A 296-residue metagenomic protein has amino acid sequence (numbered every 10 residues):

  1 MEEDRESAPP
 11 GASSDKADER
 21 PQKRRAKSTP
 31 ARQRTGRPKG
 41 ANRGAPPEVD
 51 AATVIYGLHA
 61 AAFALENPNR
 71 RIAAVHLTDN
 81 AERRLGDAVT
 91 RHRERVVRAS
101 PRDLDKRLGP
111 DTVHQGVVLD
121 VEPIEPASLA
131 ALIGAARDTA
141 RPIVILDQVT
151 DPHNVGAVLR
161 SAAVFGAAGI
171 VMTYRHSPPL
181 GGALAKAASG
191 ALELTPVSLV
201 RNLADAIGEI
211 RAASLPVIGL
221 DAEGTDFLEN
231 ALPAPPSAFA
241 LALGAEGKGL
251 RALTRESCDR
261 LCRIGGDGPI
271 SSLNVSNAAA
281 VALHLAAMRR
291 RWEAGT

Functional and structural regions predicted by a protein language model:
M1-G134: N-terminal positively charged helical leader segments and presequences
A62, A163-V164, K186-A191, A252-T296: Structured adenosyl-cofactor binding patch, chiefly the S-adenosyl-L-methionine
N80, P101-L104, R175-S177, E246-K248 (+1 more regions): Short, acidic/turn-prone active-site loops that include or flank metal/cofactor- and phosphate-binding residues
R84, S177-A183, K248-S257: Short, glycine/polar-rich helix-capping loops at beta-to-alpha or helix-loop-helix junctions that flank or form
A130-R137, E209-R211, E229-P235: Short amphipathic alpha-helix with an adjacent loop that forms part of the alpha/beta core around
R137-T225: RNA substrate-binding interface of SAM-dependent RNA methyltransferases
I218-N274: Active-site/ligand-binding-proximal alpha/beta "capping" segment
